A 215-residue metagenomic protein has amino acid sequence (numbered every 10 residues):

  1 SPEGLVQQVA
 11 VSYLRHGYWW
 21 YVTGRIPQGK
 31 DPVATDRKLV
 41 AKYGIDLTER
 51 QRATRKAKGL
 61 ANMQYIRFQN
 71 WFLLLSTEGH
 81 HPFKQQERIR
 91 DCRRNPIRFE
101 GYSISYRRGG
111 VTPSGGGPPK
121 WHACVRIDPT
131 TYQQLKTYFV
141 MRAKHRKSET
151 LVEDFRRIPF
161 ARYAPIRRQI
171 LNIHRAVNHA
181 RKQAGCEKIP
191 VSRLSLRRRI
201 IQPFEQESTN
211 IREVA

Functional and structural regions predicted by a protein language model:
S1-A215: Non-catalytic terminal/accessory segments
